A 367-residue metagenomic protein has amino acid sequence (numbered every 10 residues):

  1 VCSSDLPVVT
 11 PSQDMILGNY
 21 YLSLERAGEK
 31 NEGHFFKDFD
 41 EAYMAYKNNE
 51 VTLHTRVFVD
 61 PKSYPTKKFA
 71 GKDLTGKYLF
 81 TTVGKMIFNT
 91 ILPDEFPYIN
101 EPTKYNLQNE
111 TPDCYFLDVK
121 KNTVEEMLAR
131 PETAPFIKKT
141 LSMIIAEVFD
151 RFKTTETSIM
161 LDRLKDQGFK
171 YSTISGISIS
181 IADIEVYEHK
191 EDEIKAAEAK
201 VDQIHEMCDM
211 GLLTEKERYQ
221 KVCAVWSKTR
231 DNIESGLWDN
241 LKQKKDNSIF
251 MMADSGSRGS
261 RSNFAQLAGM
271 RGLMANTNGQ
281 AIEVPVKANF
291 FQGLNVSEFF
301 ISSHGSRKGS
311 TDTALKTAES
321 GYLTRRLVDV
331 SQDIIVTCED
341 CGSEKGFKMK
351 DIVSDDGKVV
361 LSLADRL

Functional and structural regions predicted by a protein language model:
C2-S3: Short, small-residue-biased leader/transition segments that mark boundaries at the very start of proteins
V8-E25, P61, P65: Short, conserved secondary-structure transition motifs
G18-A27, D150, T154, D166 (+5 more regions): Short, well-ordered loop/turn and helix-capping segments at boundaries between secondary-structure elements and domains
L24-P61, T337-C338: Phosphate/diphosphate-binding loops
K68-S175, I282-H304: Function-dense linear segments that define catalytic or interfacial modules in macromolecule-processing proteins
E125-R130, L141-K153, I179-V186, M207-Y219 (+1 more regions): Glycine- and acidic
L161, Y171-S260, F264-S302, A318 (+2 more regions): Extended, well-ordered alpha-helical scaffold/bundle regions in very large, multi-domain proteins
